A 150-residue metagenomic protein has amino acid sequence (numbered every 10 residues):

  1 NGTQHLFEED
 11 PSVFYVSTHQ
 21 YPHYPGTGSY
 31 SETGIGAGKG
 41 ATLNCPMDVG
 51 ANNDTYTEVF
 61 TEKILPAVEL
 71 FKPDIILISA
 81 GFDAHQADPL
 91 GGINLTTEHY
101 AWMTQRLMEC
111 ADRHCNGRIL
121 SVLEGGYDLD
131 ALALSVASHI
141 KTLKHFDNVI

Functional and structural regions predicted by a protein language model:
N1-I150: A general "terminal functional-core" signal
